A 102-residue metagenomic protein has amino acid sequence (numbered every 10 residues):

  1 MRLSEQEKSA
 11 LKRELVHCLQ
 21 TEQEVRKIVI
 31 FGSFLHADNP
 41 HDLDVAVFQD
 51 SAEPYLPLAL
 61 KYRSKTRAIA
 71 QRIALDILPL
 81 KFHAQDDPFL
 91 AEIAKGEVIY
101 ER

Functional and structural regions predicted by a protein language model:
M1-V29, L35-H41, Q49-R102: Catalytic core of pol beta-like nucleotidyltransferases
D44: Cell-envelope/extracellular polymer assembly enzymes that use nucleotide-activated donors
